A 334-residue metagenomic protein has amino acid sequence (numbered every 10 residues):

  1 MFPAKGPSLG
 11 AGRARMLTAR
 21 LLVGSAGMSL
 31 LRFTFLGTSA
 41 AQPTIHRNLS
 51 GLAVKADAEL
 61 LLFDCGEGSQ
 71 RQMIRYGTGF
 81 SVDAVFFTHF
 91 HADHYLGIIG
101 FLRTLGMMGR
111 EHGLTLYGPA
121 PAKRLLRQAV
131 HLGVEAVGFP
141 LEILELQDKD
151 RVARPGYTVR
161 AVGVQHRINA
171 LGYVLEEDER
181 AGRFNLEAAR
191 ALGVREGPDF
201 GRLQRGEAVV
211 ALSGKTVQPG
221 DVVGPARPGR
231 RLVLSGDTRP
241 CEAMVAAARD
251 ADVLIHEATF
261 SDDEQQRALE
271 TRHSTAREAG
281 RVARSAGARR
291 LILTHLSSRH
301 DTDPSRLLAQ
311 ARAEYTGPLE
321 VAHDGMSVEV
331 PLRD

Functional and structural regions predicted by a protein language model:
G6, G10-G12, G24-G27: Residue-identity detector for glycine
M28-T78, G113, Y173-L175, G182 (+2 more regions): Conserved beta-strand hairpin/beta-sheet module of binuclear metal-dependent hydrolase folds, prominently
A53, Q147-L293, P304-A309, P331-D334: Metal-dependent phosphodiesterase/nuclease catalytic metal-binding core
F63-G66, D83-F90, P119, V233-T238 (+3 more regions): Active-site neighborhood of phospho(di)ester-bond hydrolases with catalytic His/Asp-centered motifs
E67-Y117, E145: Active-site metal-binding motif and surrounding structural segment of the metallo-beta-lactamase
R110-E145, R299: Active-site neighborhood of divalent metal-dependent phosphoester bond hydrolases
R110-L114, A286-R290, G317: A short helix->loop->beta-strand "cap" motif at the edges of active sites that frequently abuts
G229, D303-D324: Short, electropositive alpha-helical surface patch
